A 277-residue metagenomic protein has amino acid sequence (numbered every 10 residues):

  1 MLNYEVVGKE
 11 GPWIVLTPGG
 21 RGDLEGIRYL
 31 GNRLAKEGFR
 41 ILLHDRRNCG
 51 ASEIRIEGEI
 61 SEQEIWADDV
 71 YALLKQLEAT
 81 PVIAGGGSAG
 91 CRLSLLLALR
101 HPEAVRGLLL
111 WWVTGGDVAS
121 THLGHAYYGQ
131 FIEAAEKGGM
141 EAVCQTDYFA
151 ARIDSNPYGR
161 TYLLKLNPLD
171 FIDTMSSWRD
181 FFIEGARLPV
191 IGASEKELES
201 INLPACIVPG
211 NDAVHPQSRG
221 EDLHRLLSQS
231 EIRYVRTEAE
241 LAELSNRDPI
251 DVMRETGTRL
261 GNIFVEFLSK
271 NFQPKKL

Functional and structural regions predicted by a protein language model:
N3-E53: Conserved HGGG/HGGXW glycine-rich cap/lid loop of the alpha/beta-hydrolase fold
R46-I83, D248-L260: Active-site loop/oxyanion-hole signature of alpha/beta-hydrolase fold enzymes
G86-G90, S94: Gly/Ala-rich beta-loop-alpha elbow adjacent to hydrolase catalytic centers
L95, L99-R100, A104-E136: Flexible "cap/lid" loop of the alpha/beta hydrolase fold
T161-K196: Hydrophobic, aromatic-rich cap/lid helix
I201, I207-P209: Short beta-strand/loop motif that positions the catalytic acidic residue of the alpha/beta-hydrolase fold
A213-R219: Conserved alpha/beta-hydrolase "acid-adjacent" motif
S230-L277: Catalytic active-site module of serine/aspartate enzymes centered on a nucleophile-bearing elbow/loop
